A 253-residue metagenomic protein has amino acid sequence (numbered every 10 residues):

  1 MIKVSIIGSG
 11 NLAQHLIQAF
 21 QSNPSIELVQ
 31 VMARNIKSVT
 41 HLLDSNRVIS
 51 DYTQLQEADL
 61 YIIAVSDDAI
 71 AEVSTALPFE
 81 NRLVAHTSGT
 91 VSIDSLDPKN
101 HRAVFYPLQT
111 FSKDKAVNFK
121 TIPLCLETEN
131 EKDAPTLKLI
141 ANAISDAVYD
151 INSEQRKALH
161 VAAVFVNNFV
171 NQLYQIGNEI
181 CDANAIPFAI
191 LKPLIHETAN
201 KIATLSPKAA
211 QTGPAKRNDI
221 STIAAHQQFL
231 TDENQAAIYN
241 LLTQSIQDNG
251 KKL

Functional and structural regions predicted by a protein language model:
M1-S50: NAD(P)+-binding Rossmann beta1-loop-alpha1 motif at the extreme N-terminus of oxidoreductases
I2, R82, I122: Nucleotide donor/acceptor-binding cores
Q14, Q18-S22, T75, Q228 (+1 more regions): Short, well-ordered alpha-helices that flank and scaffold nucleotide-derived cofactor binding pockets
I17, I36-A116: Rossmann-like NAD(P)(H) cofactor-binding subdomain of soluble oxidoreductases
H101, A116-A158, V166-A203, Q244: Internal alpha-helical scaffold of NAD(P)-dependent oxidoreductase catalytic cores
H196-L253: Interdomain hinge/lid region at the active-site interface of Rossmann-like NAD(P)-dependent oxidoreductases
